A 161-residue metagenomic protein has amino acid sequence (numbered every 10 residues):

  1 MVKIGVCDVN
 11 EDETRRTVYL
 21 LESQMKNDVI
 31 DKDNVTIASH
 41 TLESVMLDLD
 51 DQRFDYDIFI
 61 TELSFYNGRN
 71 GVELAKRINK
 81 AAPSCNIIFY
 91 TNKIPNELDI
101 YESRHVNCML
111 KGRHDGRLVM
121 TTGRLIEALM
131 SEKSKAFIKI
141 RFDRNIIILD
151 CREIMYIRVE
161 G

Functional and structural regions predicted by a protein language model:
M1, K32-D33, S84, H105: A generic structural signal for alpha->beta connector loops
V2-E22: Conserved acidic segment of CheY-like receiver
I4, V35-T36, I87: Hydrophobic/aromatic residues located in beta-strands of well-ordered beta-sheets within soluble catalytic
R16, L21-S23, I37, F89-T91: Hydrophobic alpha-helices of bacterial signal-transduction systems
V18-Y19, N34-D57: Acidic, metal-coordinating helix/loop segments flanking the phosphotransfer/catalytic sites of two-component signaling
M25-D31, A81-A82: Short helix-capping segments at alpha-helix termini
D51-E132: CheY-like receiver
M120-G161: Conserved binding/recognition cores within well-folded domains
